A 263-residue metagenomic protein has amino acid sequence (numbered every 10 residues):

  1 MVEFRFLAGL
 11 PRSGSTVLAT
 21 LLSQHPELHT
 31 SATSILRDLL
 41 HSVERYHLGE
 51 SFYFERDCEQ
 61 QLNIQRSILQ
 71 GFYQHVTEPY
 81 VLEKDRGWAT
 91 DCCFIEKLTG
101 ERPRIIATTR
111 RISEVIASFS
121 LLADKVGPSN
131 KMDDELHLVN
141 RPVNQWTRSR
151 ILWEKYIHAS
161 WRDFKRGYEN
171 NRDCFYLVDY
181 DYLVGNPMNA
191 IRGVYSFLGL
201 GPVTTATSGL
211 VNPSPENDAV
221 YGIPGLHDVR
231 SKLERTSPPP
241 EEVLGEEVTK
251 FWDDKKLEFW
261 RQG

Functional and structural regions predicted by a protein language model:
M1-L69, H75, P213, N217-A219 (+1 more regions): PAPS-dependent sulfotransferase catalytic core
M1-R5, S120, K165-E169, F175 (+2 more regions): PAPS-dependent sulfotransferases, especially Golgi type II membrane carbohydrate sulfotransferases
G14-L28, I95-G100, L177-P202: PAPS/PAP-binding and catalytic site of the sulfotransferase fold
T16-A19, R37-L40, A89-C92, S113-S118 (+1 more regions): Short catalytic/ligand-binding loop motif for oxyanion handling, primarily in non-cytosolic enzymes, centered on
L40-Y46, I95, A117-L121, G127-P128 (+2 more regions): Short aromatic-enriched loop/helix-cap "lid" or pocket-rim segments at secondary-structure transitions that line
Q61-Q74, S113, A117-F197: PAPS-dependent sulfotransferase catalytic domain
I68-F94: Glycine-rich phosphate-binding loop used to anchor ATP phosphates in small-molecule kinases, encompassing both
K84-D85, I95-L121: Conserved phosphate-donor/acceptor-positioning beta-strand/loop module used by diverse small-molecule
